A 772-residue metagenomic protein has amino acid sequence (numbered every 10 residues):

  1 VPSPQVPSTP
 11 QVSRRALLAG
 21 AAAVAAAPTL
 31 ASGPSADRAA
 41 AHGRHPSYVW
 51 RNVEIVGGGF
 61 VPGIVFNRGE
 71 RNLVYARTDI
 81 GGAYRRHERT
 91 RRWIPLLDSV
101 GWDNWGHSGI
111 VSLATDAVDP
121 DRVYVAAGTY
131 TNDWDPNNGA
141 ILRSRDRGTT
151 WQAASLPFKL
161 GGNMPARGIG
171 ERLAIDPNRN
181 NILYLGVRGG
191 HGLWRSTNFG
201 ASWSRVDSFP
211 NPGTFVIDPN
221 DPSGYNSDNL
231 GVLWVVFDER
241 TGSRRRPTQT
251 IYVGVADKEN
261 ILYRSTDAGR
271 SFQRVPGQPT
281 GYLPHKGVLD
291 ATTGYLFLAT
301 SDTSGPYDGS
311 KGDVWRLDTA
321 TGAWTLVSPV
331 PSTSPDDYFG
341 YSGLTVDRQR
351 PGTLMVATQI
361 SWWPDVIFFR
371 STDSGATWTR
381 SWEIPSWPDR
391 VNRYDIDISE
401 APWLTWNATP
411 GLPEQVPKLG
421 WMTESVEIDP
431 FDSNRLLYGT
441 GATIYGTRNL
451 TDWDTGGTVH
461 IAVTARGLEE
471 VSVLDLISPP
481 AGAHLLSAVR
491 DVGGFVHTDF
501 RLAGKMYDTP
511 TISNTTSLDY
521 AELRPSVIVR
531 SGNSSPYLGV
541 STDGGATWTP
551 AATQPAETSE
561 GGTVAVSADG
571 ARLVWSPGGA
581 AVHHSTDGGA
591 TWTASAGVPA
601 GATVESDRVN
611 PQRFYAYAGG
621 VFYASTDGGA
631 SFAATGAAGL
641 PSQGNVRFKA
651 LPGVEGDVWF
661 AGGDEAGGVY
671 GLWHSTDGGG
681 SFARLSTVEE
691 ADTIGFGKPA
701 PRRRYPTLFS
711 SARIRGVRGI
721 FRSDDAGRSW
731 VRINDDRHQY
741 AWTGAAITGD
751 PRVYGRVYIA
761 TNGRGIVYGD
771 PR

Functional and structural regions predicted by a protein language model:
V1-V12, G20-L30, D37-R38: N-terminal secretory signal peptides
A36, A40-R772: Extracellular glycan-interacting surfaces
